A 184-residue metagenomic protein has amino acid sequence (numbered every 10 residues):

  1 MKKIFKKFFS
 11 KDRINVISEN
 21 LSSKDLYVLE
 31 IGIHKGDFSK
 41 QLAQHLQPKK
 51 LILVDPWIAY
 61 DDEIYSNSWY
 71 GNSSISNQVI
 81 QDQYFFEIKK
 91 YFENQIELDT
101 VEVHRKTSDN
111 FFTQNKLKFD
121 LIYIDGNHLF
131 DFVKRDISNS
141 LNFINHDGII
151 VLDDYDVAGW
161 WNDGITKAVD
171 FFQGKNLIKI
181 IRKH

Functional and structural regions predicted by a protein language model:
K2, I14-H184: S-adenosylmethionine/decaboxylated-SAM
F9-R13: N-terminal pre-P-loop "Q-motif" helix
